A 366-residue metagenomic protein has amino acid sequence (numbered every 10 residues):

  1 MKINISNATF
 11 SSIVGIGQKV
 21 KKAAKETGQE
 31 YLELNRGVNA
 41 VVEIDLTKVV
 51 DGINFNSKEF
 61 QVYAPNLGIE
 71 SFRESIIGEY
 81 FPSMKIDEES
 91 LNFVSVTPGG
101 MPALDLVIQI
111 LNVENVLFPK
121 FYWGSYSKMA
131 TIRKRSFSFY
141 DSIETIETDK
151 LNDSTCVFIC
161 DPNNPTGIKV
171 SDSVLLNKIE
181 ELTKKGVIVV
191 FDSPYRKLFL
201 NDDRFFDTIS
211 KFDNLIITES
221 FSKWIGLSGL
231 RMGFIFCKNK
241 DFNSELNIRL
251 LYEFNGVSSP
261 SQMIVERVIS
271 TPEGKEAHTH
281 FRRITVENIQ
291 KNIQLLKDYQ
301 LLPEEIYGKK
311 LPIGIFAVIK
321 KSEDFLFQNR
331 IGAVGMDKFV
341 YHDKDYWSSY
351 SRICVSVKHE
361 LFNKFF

Functional and structural regions predicted by a protein language model:
N7-G99: N-terminal small-domain helix-loop-helix segment of the aminotransferase-like
E33, T279-I293, Q300-K321: Conserved glycine-rich beta-strand-loop-beta hairpin in the small C-terminal domain of fold type I
A40-D45, P165-I168, K197-L198, W224-L227 (+2 more regions): Short catalytic/ligand-binding loop motif for oxyanion handling, primarily in non-cytosolic enzymes, centered on
G52, S75, E79, N214-R283: Conserved core segment of the aminotransferase class I/II
E59-L182, R196-F212, I216, H359: Conserved core of the PLP fold type I
E70, P82, S171, Q328-A333 (+1 more regions): PLP-dependent enzyme catalytic core of the Aspartate aminotransferase-like
S193: Walker B catalytic acidic pair
